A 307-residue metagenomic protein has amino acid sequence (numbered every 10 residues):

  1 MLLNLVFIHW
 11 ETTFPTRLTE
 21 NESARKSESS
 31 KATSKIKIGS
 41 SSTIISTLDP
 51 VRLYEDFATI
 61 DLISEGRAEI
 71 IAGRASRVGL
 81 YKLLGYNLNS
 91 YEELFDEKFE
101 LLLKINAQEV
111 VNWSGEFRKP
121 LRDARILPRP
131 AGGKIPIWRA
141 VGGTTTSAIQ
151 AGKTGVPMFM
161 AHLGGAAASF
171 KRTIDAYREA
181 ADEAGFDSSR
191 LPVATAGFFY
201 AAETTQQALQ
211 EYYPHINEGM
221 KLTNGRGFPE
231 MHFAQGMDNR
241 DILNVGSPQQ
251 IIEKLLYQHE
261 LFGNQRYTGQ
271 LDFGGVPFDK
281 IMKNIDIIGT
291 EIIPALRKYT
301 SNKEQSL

Functional and structural regions predicted by a protein language model:
M1-L307: Active-site-adjacent structural elements that line small-molecule/cofactor binding pockets in enzymes
